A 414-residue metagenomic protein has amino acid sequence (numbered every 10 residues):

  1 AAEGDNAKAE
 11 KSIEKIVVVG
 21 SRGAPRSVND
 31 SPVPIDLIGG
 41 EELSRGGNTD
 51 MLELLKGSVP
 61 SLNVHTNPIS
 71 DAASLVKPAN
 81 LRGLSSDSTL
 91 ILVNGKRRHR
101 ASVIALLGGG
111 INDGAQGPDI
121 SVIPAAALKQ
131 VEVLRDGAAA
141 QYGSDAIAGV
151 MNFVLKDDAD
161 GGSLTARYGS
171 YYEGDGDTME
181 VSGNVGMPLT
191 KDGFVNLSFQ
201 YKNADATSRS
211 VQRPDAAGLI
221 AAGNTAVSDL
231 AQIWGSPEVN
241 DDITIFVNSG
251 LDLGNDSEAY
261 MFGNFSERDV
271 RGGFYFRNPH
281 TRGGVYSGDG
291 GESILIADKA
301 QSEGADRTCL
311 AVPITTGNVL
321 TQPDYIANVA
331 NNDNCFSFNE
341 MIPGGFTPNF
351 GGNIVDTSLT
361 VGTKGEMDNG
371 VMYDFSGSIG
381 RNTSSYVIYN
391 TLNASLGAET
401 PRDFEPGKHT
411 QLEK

Functional and structural regions predicted by a protein language model:
K15, S31-K56, P78-L84, A115-S121 (+2 more regions): Short, polar/charged loop or turn motifs at beta-strand boundaries
K15-G46, A73, S102-D113, G162: N-terminal periplasmic "start-of-domain" segments of outer-membrane beta-barrel proteins
I35, L43, L55, V131 (+2 more regions): Non-catalytic regulatory/gating segments with a bias toward low-complexity or hydrophobic composition
M51-L54, S58, K77-A79, L92 (+3 more regions): N-terminal periplasmic accessory domains that precede and gate Gram-negative outer-membrane beta-barrel machines
K56-A101: Extracytoplasmic beta-strand/coil segments of soluble accessory domains associated with Gram-negative outer-membrane
K96-R135: Short acidic/polar hinge/loop motifs at secondary-structure boundaries that mediate gating or recognition
N112-G117, V133-L134, T165-Y168, A226-I233 (+2 more regions): Extracytoplasmic loops and strand-loop junctions of Gram-negative outer membrane beta-barrel proteins
D160, E173-G344, P348-M367, S378: Transmembrane beta-barrel wall of Gram-negative outer-membrane proteins
